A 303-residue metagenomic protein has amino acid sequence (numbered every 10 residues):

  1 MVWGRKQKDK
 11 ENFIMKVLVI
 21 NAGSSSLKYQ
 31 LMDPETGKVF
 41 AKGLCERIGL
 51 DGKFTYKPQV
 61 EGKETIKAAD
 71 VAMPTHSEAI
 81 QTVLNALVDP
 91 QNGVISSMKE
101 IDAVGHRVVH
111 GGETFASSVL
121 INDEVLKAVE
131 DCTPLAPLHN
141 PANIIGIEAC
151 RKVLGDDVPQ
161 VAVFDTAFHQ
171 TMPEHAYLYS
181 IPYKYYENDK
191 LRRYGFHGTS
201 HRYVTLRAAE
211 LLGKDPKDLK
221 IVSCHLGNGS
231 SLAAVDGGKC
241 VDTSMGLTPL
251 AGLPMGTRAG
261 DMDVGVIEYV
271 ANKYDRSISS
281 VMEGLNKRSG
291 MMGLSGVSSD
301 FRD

Functional and structural regions predicted by a protein language model:
V2-I14: Short, Lys/Arg-enriched N-terminal segments with co-localized hydrophobic residues within the first ~10-30 amino acids
V17-V19, A103-G105, V161, I221-H225: Short glycine-aspartate micro-motif
S26-M73, G246: Short glycine-rich, Thr/Ser-proximal phosphate-binding strand/loop in the N-terminal lobe of ATP-dependent enzymes
D51-D102, C132, G146: Conserved active-site "lid/cap" helical segment
P74-E78, L120, E124, P141-I145 (+6 more regions): Conserved active-site and cofactor/substrate-binding residues in soluble primary-metabolism enzymes
L87, Q91-H139, P159-V161, A167-A176: Short beta-strand-loop/turn "lid" adjacent to the catalytic site in phosphate-handling enzymes
F168-V270: Glycine-rich phosphate-binding loop of actin/hexokinase-like ATP-binding domains
K273-D303: A mobile "lid/hinge" subdomain adjacent to the ATP/sugar-phosphate binding pocket shared across diverse ATP-dependent
